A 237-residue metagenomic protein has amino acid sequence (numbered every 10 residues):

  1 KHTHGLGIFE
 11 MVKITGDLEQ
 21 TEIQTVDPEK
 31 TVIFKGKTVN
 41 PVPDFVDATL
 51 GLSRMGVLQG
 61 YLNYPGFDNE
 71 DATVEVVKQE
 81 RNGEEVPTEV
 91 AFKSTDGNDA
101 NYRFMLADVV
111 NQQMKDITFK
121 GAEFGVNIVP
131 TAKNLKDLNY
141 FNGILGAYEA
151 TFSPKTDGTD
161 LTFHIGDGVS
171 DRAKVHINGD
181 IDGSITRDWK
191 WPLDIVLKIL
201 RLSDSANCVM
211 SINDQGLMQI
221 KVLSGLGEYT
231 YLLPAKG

Functional and structural regions predicted by a protein language model:
K1-Y102, F124-G237: DNA polymerase processivity clamps
Y102-M114, T118: Short, well-ordered, aromatic-rich surface patches in folded extracellular/luminal domains
F119-E123: Alpha-helical phosphate/pyrophosphate-handling elements in metalloenzyme active cores
